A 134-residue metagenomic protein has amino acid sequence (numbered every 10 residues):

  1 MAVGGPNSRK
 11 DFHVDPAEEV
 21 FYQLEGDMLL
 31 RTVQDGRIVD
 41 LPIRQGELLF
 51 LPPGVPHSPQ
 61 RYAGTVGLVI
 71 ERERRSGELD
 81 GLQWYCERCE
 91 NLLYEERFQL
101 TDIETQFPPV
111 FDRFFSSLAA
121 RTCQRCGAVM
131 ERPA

Functional and structural regions predicted by a protein language model:
A2-Y22, D27-L48, P56-A134: Jelly-roll (double-stranded beta-helix
